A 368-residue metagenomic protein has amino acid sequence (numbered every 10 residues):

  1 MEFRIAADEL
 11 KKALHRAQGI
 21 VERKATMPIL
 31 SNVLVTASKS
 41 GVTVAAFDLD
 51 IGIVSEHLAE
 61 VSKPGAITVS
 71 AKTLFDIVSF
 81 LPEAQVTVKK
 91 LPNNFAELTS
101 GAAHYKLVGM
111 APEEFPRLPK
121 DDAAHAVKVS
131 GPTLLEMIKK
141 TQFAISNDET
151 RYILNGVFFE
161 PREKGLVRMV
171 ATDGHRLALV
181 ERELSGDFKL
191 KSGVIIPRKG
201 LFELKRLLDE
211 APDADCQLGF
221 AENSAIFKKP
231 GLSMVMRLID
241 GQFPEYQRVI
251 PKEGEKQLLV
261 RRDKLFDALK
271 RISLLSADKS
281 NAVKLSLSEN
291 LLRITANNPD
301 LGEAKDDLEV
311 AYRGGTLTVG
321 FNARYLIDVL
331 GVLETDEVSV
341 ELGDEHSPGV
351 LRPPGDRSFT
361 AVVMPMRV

Functional and structural regions predicted by a protein language model:
M1-V368: Structural preference for solvent-exposed beta-strand-turn elements and adjacent flexible terminal/loop segments within
